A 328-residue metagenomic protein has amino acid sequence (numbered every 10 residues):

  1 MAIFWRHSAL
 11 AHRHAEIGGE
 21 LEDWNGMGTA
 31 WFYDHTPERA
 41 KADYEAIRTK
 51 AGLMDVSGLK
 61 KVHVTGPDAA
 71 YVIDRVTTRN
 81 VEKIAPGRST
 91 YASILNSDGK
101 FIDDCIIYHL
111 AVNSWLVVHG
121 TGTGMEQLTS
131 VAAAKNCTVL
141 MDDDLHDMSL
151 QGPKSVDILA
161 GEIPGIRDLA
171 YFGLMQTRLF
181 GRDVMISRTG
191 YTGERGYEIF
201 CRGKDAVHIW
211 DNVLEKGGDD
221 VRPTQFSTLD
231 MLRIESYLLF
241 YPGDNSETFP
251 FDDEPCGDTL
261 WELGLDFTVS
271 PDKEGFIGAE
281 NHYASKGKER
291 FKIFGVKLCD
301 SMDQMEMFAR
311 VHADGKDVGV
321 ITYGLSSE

Functional and structural regions predicted by a protein language model:
M1-A92, K100, S326: Acidic, proline/glycine-enriched N-terminal capping motif
M1-L21, T29, Y108-E328: Conserved, structured C-terminal
D34-E38, N96-K100, S236-F240, D258-W261: Short amphipathic alpha-helical patches
D43, G58, D68-I73, T90 (+5 more regions): Generic hydrophobic, aliphatic-rich segments that mediate packing or membrane embedding
K50, D98-G99, Q225, D230: A subset of signal/propeptide-processing and intrinsically disordered low-complexity segments in secreted/extracellular
T65, L95-S97, C299, H312: A generic structural motif
P67-F101, K154-V184: Internal amphipathic helical hairpin motif
